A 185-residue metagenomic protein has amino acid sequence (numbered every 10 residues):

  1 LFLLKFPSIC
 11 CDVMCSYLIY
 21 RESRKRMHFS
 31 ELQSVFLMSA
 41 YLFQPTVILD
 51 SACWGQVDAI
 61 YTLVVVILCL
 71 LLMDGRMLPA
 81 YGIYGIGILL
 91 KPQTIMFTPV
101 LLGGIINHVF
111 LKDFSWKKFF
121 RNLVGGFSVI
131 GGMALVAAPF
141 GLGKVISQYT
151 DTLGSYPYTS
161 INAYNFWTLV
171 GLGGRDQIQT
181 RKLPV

Functional and structural regions predicted by a protein language model:
L1-L3, P45, D50, V64 (+3 more regions): Membrane-interfacial catalytic/cofactor-binding modules of polytopic membrane enzymes
F2, F6-H28: Transmembrane-helix motifs of polytopic, lipid-linked glycan transferases
F6-M14, A59-V64, L90, F127-I130 (+1 more regions): Membrane-embedded alpha-helical segments of multi-pass membrane proteins, especially the transmembrane helices
L18-R21, I60-M77: Specific aromatic-rich, kink-prone transmembrane helix
F29-V35, D74-A80: Membrane-helix interface segments
F36-F43, Y84, I88: Short helix- or helix-capping micro-motifs that position conserved polar/aromatic residues at function-defining sites
A52-D58: Short acidic/glycine- and proline-prone juxtamembrane loop motifs at membrane-interface regions of multi-pass membrane
M96-G131: Perimembrane helix-loop-helix junctions
